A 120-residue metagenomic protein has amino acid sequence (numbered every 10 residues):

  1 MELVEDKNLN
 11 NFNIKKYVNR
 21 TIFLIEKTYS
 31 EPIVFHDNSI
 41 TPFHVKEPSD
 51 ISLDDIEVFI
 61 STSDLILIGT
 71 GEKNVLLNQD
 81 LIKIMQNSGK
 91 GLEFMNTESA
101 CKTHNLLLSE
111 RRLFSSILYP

Functional and structural regions predicted by a protein language model:
M1-L53, S109-P120: Non-catalytic interface/targeting segments
K15, K27, S63, N74 (+3 more regions): Functionally constrained cores in energy, signaling, and assembly domains
E47-P48, E57-S61, G91-F94, I117-P120: Glycine-rich loops and low-complexity Gly/Arg-rich segments that provide flexible linkers or classic glycine-based
S52-E57, T103-H104: Short, charged beta->alpha transition segments
F59-F94: Mid-chain, well-packed structural core segment of small domains
L65, Q86, L108-E110, F114: Juxtamembrane helix-loop transition sites at the ends of transmembrane segments in multi-pass membrane proteins
L77-D80, T103-L107: Short, conserved acidic/polar surface loops in the N-terminal third of protein domains
T97-K102: Short acidic loop-to-helix transition motifs that present clustered carboxylates
